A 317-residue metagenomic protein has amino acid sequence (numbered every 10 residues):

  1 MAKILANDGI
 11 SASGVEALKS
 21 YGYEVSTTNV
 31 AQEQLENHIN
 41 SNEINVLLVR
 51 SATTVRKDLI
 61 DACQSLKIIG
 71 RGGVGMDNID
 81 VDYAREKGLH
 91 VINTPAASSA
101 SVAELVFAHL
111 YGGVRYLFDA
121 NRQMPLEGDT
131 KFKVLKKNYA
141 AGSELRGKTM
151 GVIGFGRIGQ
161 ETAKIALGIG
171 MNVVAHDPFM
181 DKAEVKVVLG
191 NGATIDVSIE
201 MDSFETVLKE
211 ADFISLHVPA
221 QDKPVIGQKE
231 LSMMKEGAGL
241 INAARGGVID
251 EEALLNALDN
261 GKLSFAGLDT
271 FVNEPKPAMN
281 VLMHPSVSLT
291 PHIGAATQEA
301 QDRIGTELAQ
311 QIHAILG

Functional and structural regions predicted by a protein language model:
M1-I92, T206-K209, G227-M233: An N-terminal-biased, well-structured beta-alpha scaffold segment characteristic of Rossmann-like dinucleotide-binding
N45-V46, I68, F213, G239 (+2 more regions): Short, Asp-centered acidic motifs that coordinate Mg2+ and/or phosphate in catalytic or ligand-binding sites
V55-K57, P178-M279: Rossmann-like adenosine-cofactor binding region
R85-A97, E236-G239, N256-V272, L282-G294: Rossmann-fold dehydrogenase core element
K87, P95-T149: Phosphate-binding beta-alpha-beta segment of Rossmann-like dinucleotide-binding domains, i.e., the NAD(P)
F155-G156: Glycine-rich Rossmann-fold phosphate-binding loop(s) that bind the pyrophosphate of adenine dinucleotide cofactors
G159-Q160: N-terminal Rossmann-fold NAD(P) dinucleotide-binding loop
T270, P275-A278, M283-T306, Q310-I312 (+1 more regions): Adenosine-phosphate binding glycine-rich loop
